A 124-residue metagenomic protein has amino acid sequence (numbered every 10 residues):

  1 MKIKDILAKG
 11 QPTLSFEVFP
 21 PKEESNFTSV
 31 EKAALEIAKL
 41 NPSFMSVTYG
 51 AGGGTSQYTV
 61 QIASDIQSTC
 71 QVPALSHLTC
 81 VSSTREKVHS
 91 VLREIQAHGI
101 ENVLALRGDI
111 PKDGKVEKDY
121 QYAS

Functional and structural regions predicted by a protein language model:
M1-F16, E23: N-terminal amphipathic alpha-helix/helix-capping segment at the start of soluble metabolic enzymes
K9-T13, N41-F44, C70-A74, G99-E101: Short, well-ordered coil/turn segments that N-cap beta-strands
L14-P20, M45-V47, A74-L78, V103-A105: Hydrophobic faces of well-ordered beta-strands that scaffold small-molecule active sites in alpha/beta enzyme cores
P21-S25, A51-S56, V81-T84, P111: Short, small-residue-enriched loops and turns at beta-alpha junctions that line or gate enzyme active sites
K32-T48: Catalytic domains of carbohydrate-active enzymes, especially glycoside hydrolases
G53-H77, Y122-S124: Alpha-helix-loop-beta-strand connector modules within alpha/beta enzyme cores
C80-A97: Glycine-rich anion/phosphate-binding loops
N102-S124: Conserved anion-binding
